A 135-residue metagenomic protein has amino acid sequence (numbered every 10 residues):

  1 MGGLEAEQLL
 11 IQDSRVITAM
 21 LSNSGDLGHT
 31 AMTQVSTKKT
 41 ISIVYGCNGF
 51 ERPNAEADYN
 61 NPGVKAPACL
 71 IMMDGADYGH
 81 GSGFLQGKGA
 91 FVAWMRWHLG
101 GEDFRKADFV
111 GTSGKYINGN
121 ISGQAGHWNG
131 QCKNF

Functional and structural regions predicted by a protein language model:
M1-A6: Gly/Ala-rich beta-loop-alpha elbow adjacent to hydrolase catalytic centers
L9-Q12, S22, W94-G101: Structured segments of extracytoplasmic/periplasmic soluble domains in secreted or envelope-associated proteins
I11-F84: The feature captures the conserved acid-bearing segment of alpha/beta-hydrolase catalytic domains
G75-Y78, S82-F135: Alpha/beta-hydrolase-fold serine-hydrolase catalytic core, especially in secreted/extracellular enzymes
